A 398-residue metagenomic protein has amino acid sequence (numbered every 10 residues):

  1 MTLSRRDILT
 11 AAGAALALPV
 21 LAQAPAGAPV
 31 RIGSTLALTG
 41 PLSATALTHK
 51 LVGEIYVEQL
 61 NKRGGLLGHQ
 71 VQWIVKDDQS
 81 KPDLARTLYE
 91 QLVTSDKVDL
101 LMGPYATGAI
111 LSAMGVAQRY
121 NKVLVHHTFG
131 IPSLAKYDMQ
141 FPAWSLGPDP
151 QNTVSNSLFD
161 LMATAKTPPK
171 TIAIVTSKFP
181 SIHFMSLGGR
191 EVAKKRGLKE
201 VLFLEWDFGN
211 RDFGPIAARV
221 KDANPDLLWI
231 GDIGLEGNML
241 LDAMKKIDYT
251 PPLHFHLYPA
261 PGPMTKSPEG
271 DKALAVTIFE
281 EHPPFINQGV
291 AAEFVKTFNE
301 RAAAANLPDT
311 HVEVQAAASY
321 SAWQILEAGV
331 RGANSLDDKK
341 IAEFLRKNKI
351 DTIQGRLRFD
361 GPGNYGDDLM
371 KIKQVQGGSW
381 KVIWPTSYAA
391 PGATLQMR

Functional and structural regions predicted by a protein language model:
M1-A15: N-terminal secretory signal peptides and thylakoid transit peptides that target proteins across membranes
A17-P19: N-terminal signal peptide c-region/cleavage motif recognized by signal peptidases
L21-S34, G65-Q70, A163-K170: Immediate post-signal peptide segment of exported/extracytoplasmic ligand-binding proteins
V30-G53, K76-P82, Y105-A106, V175-F184 (+2 more regions): Extracytoplasmic "Venus flytrap"
A44-L51, G64-L134, W206-F213, E236-N238: Beta-alpha junction/loop-to-helix N-cap segments that form part of ligand/metal-binding clefts
V98-F203, P252-A275: Extracytoplasmic ligand/sensor domains, especially the bilobed periplasmic-binding protein
P148, M244-Y320, R331, I383-G392 (+1 more regions): Extracellular/periplasmic periplasmic-binding protein-like sensory domains
E300-A316, Q324-V382, M397: Segments of small-molecule ligand-sensing domains
